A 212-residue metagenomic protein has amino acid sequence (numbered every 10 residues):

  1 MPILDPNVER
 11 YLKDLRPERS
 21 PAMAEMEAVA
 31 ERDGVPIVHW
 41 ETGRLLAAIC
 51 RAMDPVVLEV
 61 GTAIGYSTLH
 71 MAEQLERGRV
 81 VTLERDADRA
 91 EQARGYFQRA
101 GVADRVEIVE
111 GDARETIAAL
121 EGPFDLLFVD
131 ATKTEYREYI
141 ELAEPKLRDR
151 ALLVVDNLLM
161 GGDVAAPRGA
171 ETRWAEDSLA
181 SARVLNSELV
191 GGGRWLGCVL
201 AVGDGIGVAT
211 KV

Functional and structural regions predicted by a protein language model:
M1-L126, K133-V154, L158-V212: A short alpha-helical cap/connector motif
